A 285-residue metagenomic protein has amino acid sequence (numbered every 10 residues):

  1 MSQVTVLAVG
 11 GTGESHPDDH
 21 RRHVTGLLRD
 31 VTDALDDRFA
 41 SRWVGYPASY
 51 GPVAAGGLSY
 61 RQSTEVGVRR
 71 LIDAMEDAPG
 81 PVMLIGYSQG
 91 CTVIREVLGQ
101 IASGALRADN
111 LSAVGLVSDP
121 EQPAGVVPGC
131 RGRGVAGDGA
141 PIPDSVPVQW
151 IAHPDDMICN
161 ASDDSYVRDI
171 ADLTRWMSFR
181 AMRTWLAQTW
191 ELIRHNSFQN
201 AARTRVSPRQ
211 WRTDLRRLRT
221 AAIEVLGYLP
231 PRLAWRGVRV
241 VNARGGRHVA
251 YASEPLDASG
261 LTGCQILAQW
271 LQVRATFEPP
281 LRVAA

Functional and structural regions predicted by a protein language model:
M1-V6: Extreme N-terminal starter segment of soluble prokaryotic enzymes
A8-A54, L58, Q62-P79, G99-A285: Surface cap/lid and interfacial helix-loop subdomains adjacent to catalytic sites that gate substrate access
L84-R95: Gly/Ala-rich beta-loop-alpha elbow adjacent to hydrolase catalytic centers
